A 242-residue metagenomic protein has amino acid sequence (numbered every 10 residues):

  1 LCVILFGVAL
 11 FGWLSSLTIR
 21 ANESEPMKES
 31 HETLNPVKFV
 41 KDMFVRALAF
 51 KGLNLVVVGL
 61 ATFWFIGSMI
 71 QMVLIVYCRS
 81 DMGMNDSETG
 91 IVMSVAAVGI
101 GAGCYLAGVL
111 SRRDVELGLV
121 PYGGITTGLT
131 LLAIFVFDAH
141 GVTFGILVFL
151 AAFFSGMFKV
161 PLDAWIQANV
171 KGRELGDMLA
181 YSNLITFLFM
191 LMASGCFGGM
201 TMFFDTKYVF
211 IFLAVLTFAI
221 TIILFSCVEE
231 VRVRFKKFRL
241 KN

Functional and structural regions predicted by a protein language model:
L1-L5, S80-D81, M190-F210: Transmembrane alpha-helix termini and helix-breaking/packing motifs in multi-pass membrane transporters
L1-V3, F44-A102, G156-M157: A single, central transmembrane helix in multi-pass transporters
L5-E32, S226-K237: Helix-loop junctions on the cytosolic side of multi-pass membrane transporters, especially the intracellular loop
N22-V58: Juxtamembrane intracellular "pre-TM" segments in multi-pass secondary transporters
L55, F63-Q71, A96-A97, C104 (+1 more regions): Substrate-agnostic recognition of the 12-TM MFS/MFS-like secondary transporter fold
V109-I125: Cytoplasmic membrane-interface "Motif A"-like loop-to-helix N-cap segments of 12-TM Major Facilitator Superfamily
I125-A139: C-terminal ends and interior cores of transmembrane alpha-helices in multi-pass membrane transporters/permeases
